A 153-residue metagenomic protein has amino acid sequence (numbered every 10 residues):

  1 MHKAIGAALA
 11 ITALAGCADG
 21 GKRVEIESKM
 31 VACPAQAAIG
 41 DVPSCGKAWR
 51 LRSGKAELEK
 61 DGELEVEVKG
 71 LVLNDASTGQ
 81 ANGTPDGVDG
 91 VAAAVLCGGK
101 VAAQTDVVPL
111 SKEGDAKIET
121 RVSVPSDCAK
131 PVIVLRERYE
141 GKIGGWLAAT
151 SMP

Functional and structural regions predicted by a protein language model:
M1-I5: Bacterial N-terminal signal peptides that target proteins for export
A15-G16: C-terminal motif of bacterial Sec signal peptides marking the signal peptidase cleavage site
G20-G62: Transition segment at domain starts
L64-V72: Short, well-ordered beta-strand segments enriched in hydrophobic/aromatic residues
V72-T78: Extended, low-complexity, turn-rich repeat/linker tracts enriched in Gly/Pro/Ser/Thr and Asp/Glu that occur
G79-V91: Short coil-to-beta strand junction motifs in C2/discoidin
A93-C97: Conserved aromatic beta-strand anchor motif in extracellular beta-sandwich/beta-rich domains
K100-P153: Helix-rich interaction surfaces within compact, conserved domain-sized segments that mediate assembly or partner
